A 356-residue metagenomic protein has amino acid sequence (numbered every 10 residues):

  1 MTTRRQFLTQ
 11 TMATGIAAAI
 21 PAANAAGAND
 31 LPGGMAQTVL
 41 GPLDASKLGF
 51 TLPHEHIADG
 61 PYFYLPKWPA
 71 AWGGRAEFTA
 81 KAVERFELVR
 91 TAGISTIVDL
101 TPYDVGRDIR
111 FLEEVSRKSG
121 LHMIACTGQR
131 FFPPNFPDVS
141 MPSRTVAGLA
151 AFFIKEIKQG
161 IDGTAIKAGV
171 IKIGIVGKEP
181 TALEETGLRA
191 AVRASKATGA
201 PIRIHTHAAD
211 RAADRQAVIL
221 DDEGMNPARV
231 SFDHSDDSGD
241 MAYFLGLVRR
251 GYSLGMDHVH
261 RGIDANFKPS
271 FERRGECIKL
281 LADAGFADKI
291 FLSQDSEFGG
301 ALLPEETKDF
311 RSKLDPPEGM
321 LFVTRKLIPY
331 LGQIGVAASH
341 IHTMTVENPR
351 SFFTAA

Functional and structural regions predicted by a protein language model:
M1-T3: N-terminal secretory signal peptides
Q6-A26: N-terminal export signals
P21-S46: C-terminal segment of N-terminal export signals and the immediately downstream linker at the start of the mature
G49-P53, P66-H122, A147-I166: Alpha-helical scaffold segments that flank or form the walls of functional sites
H54, I97, S195, L254 (+2 more regions): Divalent metal-coordination and catalytic microenvironments
R75, A197-R273, D309-L321, I328-A337: Active-site core of metal-dependent hydrolases
E114-K118, H122-I124, G128-T198, S253 (+2 more regions): Active-site gating/metal-coordination segments in enzymes
R203, M256-D257, F286-K313, I341: Short acidic/histidine-rich active-site segments
